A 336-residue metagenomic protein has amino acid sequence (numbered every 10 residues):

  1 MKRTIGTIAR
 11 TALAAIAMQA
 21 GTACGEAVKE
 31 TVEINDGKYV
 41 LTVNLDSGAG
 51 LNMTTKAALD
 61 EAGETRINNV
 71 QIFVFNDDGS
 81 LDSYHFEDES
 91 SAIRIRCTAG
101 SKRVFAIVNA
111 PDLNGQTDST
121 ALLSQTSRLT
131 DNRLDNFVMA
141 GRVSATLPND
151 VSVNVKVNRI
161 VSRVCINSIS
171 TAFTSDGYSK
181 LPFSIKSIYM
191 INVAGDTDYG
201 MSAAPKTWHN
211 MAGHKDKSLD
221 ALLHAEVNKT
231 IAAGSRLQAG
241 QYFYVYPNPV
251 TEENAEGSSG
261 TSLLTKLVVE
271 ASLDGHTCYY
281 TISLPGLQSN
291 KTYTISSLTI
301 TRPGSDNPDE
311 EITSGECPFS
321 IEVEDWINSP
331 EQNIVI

Functional and structural regions predicted by a protein language model:
M1-T22: Sec-dependent bacterial lipoprotein signal peptides
Q19-S47, I166, N290, I295: Bacterial Sec-dependent N-terminal signal peptides
V40-N44, Q71, F105, N154 (+3 more regions): Beta-strand secondary-structure signal
V43-G48, A106-P111, L298-I300: Short loop/turn segments at strand-loop or loop-helix junctions that form parts of catalytic or ligand-binding pockets
L51-T54, A58-A121, L147, N167 (+2 more regions): Tryptophan-paired
Q125-N167, S283-I336: Extracellular beta-sheet/turn segments enriched in Thr/Pro/Gly and aliphatic residues
